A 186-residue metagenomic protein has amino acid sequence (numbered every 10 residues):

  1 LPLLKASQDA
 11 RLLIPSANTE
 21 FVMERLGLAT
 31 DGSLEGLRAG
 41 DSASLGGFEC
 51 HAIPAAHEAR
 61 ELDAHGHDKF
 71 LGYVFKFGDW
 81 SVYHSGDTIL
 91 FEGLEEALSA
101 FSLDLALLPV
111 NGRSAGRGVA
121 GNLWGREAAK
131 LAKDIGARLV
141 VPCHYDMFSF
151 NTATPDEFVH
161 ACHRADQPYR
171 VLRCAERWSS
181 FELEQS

Functional and structural regions predicted by a protein language model:
L1-A43: Active-site HxH/HxHxD metal-binding segment of metal-dependent hydrolases
L1-D9, K76-S81, A137-P142: Short, surface-exposed connector motifs at secondary-structure boundaries
L3-L4, S44, A97, L131: A general structural signal for stabilizing positions within well-ordered secondary structure
R11-L13, A17, I89-E176: Cap/insert and terminal regions of metallo-dependent hydrolase folds
L26-G27, G47, G136, D166: Glycine-centered loop/turn motif at secondary-structure junctions
A29-S33, E49-A52, K69, W124-R126 (+2 more regions): Short, hinge-like loop/turn segments at secondary-structure boundaries
G36-F101, R173-S186: Core dinuclear metal-dependent hydrolase active-site scaffold
